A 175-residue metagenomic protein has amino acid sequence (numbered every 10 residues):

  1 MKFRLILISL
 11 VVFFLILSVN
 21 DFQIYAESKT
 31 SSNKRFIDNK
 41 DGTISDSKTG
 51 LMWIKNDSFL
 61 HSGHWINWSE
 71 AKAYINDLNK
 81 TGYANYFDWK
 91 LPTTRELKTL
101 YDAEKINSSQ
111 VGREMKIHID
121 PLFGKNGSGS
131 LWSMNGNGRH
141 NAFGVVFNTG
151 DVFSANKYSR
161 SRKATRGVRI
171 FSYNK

Functional and structural regions predicted by a protein language model:
M1-L10: Bacterial N-terminal signal peptides that target proteins for export
S9-S18: Bacterial N-terminal signal peptides
L17-K34, S108-G112: Short, basic/low-complexity N-terminal boundary segments at the transition from targeting/disordered tails
Y25-W89, A164-V168: Extracellular adhesion/carbohydrate-recognition regions
F59-H61, E96-K98, N137-H140, D151-V152 (+1 more regions): Solvent-exposed loop/turn segments at secondary-structure junctions within structured extracellular/periplasmic domains
K72-D88, T94-G144: An exposed tryptophan-centered "aromatic clamp" motif
S130, N156-K175: Short, structured beta-strand segments at or near domain termini in extracellular proteins/domains
V145-A155: Low-complexity, intrinsically disordered Gly/Pro/Thr-rich segments
